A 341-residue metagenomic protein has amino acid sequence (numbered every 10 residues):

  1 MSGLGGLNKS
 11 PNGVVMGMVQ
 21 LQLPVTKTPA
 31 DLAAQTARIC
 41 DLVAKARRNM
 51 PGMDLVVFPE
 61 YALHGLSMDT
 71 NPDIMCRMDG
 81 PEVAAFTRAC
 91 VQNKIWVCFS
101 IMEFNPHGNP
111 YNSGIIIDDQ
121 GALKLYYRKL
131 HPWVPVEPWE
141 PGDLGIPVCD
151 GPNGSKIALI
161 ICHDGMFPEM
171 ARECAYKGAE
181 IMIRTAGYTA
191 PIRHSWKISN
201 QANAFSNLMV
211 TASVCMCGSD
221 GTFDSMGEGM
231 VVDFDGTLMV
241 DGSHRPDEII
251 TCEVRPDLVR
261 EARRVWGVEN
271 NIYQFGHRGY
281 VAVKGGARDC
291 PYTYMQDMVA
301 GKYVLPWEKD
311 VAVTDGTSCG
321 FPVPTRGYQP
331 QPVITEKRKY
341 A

Functional and structural regions predicted by a protein language model:
M1-D54, I183: N-terminal active-site segment of His-dependent metallophosphoesterases
G3, V148, V210, M216-A341: C-terminal beta-strand edge segments of enzyme domains
M16, N112, I116-K124, M230-H244: Short, glycine-anchored, charge-dense loop/turn motifs used at functional sites
V19-L21, E60-Y61, S100-M102, I161-H163 (+2 more regions): Active-site-proximal beta-strand/loop segments in catalytic clefts of secreted hydrolases
A30-D119, K124-Y126, T189-N207: Cys-nucleophile CN-hydrolase/nitrilase-fold catalytic domain and related Cys-dependent amidase chemistry that acts on
H64, N71, I115, Y126-W133 (+2 more regions): Short beta->alpha transition motifs characteristic of CBS
P81-C98, K156, M166-E253: CN hydrolase (nitrilase-like) catalytic-core segments centered on the catalytic cysteine and neighboring Lys/Glu
R88, N105-E180, T185-A202, S225 (+1 more regions): Active-site catalytic loop in hydrolytic enzyme cores
